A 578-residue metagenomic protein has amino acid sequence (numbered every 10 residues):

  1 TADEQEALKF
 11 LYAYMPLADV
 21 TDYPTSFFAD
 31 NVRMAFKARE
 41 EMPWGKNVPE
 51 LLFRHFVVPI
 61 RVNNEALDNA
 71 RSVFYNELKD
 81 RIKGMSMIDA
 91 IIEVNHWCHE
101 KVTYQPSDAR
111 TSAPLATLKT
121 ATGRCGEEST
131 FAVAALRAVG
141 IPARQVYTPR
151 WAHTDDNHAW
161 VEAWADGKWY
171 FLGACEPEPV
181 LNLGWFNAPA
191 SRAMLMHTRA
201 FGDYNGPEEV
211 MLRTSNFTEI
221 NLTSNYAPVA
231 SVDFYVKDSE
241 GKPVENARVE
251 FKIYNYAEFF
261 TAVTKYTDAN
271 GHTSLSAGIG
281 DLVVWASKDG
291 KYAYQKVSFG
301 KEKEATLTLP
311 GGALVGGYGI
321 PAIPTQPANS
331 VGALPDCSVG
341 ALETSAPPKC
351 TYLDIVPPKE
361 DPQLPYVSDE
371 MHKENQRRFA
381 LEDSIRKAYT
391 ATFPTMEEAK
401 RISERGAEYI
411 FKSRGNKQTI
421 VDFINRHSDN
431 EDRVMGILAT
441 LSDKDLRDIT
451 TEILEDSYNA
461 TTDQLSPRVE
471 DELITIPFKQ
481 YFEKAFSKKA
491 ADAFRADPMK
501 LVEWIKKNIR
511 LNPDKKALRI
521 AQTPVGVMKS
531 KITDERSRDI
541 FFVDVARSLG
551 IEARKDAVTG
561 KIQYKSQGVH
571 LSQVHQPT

Functional and structural regions predicted by a protein language model:
T1-T120, T351-S530: Secondary-structure boundary elements
D80-K83, A90-H96, Q105-L115, T120-L212 (+2 more regions): Hydrophobic/aromatic-rich core segments of domains that either
Y170, Y256-T264, K291-Q295, H570-S572: Surface-exposed loop/edge segments in extracytoplasmic proteins
R213-N225, S298-T344: Extracellular beta-sheet/turn segments enriched in Thr/Pro/Gly and aliphatic residues
A230-G241, G271, T578: A short, amphipathic beta-strand motif
S239-E258, I279-D281: Short, ordered, surface-exposed loop/turn motifs in non-cytosolic proteins
N255-A277: Short, acidic Ser/Thr/Gly-rich low-complexity loop/linker segments typical of extracellular and cell-surface proteins
H272-V283, K288-K291, V297-K301: Short Pro-Gly-centered beta-turn/loop motif in secreted/extracellular proteins
